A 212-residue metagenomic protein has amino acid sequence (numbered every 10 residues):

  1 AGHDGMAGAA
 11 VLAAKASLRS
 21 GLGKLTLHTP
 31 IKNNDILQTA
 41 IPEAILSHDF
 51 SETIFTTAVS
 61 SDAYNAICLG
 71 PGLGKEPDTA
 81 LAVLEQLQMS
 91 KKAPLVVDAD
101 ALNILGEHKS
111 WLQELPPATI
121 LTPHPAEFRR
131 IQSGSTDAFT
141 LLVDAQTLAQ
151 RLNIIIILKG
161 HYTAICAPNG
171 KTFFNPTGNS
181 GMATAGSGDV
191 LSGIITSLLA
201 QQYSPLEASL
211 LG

Functional and structural regions predicted by a protein language model:
A1-V96, N103-I120, P125-G212: Small-residue (G/A/S/T)-rich helix-start motifs and N-terminal tracts that mark the onset
